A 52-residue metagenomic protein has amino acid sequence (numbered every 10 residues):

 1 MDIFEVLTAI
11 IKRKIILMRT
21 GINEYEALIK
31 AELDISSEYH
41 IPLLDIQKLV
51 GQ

Functional and structural regions predicted by a protein language model:
M1-Q52: C-terminal alpha-helical interaction appendages
